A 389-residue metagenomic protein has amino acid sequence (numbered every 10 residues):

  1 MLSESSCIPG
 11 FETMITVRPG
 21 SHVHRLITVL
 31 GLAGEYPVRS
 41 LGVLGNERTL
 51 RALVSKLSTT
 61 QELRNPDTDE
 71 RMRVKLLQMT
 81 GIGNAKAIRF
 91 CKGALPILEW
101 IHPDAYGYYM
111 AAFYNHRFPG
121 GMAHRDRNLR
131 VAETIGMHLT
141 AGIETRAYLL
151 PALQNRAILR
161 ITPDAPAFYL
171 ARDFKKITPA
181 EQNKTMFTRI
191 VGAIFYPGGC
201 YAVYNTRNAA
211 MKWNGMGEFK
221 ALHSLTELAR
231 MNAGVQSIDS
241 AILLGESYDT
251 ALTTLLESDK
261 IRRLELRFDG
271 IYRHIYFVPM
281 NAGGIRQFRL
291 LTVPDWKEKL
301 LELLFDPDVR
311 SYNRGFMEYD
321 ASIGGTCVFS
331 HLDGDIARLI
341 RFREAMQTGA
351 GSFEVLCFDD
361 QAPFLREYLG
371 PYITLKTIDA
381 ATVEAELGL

Functional and structural regions predicted by a protein language model:
M1-N128, P151: Nuclease-adjacent, charged terminal/linker segments that flank catalytic cores
I15-T16, G192-F195, F316-A321: Short boundary motifs at domain starts and secondary-structure transition points
I27, R51-V54, I135, T253 (+1 more regions): Generic detector of well-ordered alpha-helical segments enriched in charged/polar residues, highlighting helical
G45, L53-Q61, T134-T145, S224-A233 (+4 more regions): Hydrophobic, Leu/Ile/Phe/Ala-enriched alpha-helical segments that form helix-helix packing faces
T60-N65, E144-Y148, K299-V309: Short secondary-structure junctions
A87-M110, M122-T140, V191-A193, C327-H331 (+5 more regions): General detector of folded, globular domains
A123-L255: Mid-protein regulatory/catalytic core that forms ligand/cofactor-binding pockets and protein-protein interaction
V203-A210, M231-G234, I238-L389: Long, compositionally biased intrinsically disordered regions
